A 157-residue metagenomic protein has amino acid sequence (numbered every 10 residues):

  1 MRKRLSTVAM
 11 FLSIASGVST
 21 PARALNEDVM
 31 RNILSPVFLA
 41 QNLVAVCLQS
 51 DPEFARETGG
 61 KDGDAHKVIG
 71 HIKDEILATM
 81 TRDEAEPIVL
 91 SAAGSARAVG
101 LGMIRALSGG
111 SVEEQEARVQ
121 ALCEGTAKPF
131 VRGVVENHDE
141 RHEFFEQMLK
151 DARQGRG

Functional and structural regions predicted by a protein language model:
M1, G17-P21: N-terminal targeting/docking segments
M1-V8: Bacterial N-terminal signal peptides that target proteins for export
S6, A22-I33, G110, E114-A117: Short, surface-exposed loop and linker segments with low hydrophobicity and enrichment for Pro/Ser/Thr
V8-G17: Bacterial N-terminal signal peptides
P21-G60: Immediate post-signal-peptide N-terminus of mature secreted/exported proteins
D62-G157: Compact alpha-helical subdomains of small soluble proteins
